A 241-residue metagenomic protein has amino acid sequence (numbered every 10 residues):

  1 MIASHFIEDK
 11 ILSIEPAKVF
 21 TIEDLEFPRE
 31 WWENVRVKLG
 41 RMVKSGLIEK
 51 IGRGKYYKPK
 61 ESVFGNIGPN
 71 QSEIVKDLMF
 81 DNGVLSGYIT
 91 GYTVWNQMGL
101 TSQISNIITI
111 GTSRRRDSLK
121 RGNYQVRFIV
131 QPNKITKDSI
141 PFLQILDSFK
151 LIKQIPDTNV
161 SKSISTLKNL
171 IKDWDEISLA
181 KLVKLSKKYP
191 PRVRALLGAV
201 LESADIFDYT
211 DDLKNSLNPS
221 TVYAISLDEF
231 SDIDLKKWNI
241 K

Functional and structural regions predicted by a protein language model:
I2-F80: Short beta-edge/loop segments at beta->alpha junctions of small alpha/beta modules that act as binding/recognition
T21-E23, I107-T109, S161: Short coil/turn segments at secondary-structure boundaries
V35, T90-G91, P141: Amphipathic alpha-helical interface surfaces
R41-K44, V94-N96, L100, L151: Short, intrinsically disordered, mixed-charge
I51-G54, G83-D117: Short gly/ser-rich loop at a beta-strand->alpha-helix junction or flexible surface loop bordering the NTP-binding
G83-S86, N133-I140: Structural motif
K120-V130: A short, charged helix-loop
T136-K241: Hydrophobic alpha-helical interaction segments
